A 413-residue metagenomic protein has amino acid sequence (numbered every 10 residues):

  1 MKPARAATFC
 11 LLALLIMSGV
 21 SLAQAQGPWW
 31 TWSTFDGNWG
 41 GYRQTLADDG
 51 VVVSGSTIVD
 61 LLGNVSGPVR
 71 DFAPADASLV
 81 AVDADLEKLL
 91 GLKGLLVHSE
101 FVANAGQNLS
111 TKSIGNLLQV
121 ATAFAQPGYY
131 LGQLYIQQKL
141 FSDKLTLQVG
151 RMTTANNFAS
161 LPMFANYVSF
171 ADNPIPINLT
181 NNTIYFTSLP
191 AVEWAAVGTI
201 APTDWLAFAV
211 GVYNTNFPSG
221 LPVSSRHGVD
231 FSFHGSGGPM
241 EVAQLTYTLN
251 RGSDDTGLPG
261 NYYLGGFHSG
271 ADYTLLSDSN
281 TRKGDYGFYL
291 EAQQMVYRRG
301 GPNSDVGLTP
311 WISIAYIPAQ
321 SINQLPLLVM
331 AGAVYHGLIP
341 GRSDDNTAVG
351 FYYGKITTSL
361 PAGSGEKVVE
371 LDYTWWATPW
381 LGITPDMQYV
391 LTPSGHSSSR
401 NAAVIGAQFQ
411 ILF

Functional and structural regions predicted by a protein language model:
Q26-W30, G37-V53, D85-V97, F141-K144 (+5 more regions): Short loop/turn motifs that connect adjacent beta-strands in outer-membrane beta-barrel proteins
P28-W29, R43-V65, V97-S99, Q107 (+3 more regions): Transmembrane beta-strand segments of Gram-negative outer membrane beta-barrel proteins
V51-T57, K93-E100, L145-V149, D204 (+8 more regions): Transmembrane beta-strands of outer-membrane beta-barrel proteins
V59-G63, F101-Q107, R151-A155, V212-N216 (+8 more regions): Transmembrane beta-strands of outer-membrane beta-barrel pores
P68-A75, A123-Q126, F186-S188, F231-G237 (+5 more regions): Replace "Gram-negative outer membrane beta-barrel proteins" with "bacterial and organellar outer membrane beta-barrel
D71-P218, I322-S359: Outer membrane beta-barrel
N250, D255-T274, D278-S359, L371 (+1 more regions): Detector for outer-membrane/organellar transmembrane beta-barrel domains, recognizing the amphipathic beta-strand
N401-F413: Outer-membrane beta-barrel "beta-signal"
